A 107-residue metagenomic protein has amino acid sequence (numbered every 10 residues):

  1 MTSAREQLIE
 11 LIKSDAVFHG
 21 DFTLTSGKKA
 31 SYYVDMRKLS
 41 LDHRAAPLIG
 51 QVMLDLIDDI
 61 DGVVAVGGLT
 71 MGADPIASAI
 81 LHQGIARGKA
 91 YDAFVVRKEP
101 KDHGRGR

Functional and structural regions predicted by a protein language model:
M1-I60: Active-site-facing substrate-recognition patch
F22, K29, T70, D74 (+1 more regions): Gly/Ser/Thr-rich beta-alpha loop segments that engage phosphate groups in nucleotides
G27, V66, A93: Conserved hydrophobic/aromatic pocket- or pore-lining residues that grip, position, or stack substrates in active sites
M36, L69-T70, V96-E99: Fold-independent oxyanion-binding glycine-rich loops and adjacent beta-strand/coil segments at enzyme active sites
A45, G67-G68, D102-R105: Glycine-centered small-residue hotspots that permit tight backbone geometry or close packing
D61-G72: Short glycine-rich phosphate-binding loop at a beta-alpha junction
A77-R107: Short, glycine/charge-rich flexible loops or terminal/linker lids adjacent to PRPP-binding catalytic cores
